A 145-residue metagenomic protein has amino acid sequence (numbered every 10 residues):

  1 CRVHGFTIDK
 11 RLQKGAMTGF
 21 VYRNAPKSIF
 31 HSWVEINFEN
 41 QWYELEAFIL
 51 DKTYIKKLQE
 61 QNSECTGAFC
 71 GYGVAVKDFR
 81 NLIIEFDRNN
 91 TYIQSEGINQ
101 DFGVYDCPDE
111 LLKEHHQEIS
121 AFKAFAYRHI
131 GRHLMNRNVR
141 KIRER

Functional and structural regions predicted by a protein language model:
C1: Active-site nucleophilic cysteine motif
F6-R145: His-Asp-centered catalytic microenvironments across diverse enzyme cores, prominently the transglutaminase-like
